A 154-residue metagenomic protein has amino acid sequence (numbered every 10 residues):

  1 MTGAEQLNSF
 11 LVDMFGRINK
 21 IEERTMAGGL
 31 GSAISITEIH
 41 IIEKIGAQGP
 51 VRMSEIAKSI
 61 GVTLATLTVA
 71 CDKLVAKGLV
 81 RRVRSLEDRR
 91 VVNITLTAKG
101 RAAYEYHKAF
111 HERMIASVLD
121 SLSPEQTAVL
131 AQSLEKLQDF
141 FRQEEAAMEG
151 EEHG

Functional and structural regions predicted by a protein language model:
M1-I36: N-terminal leader segment of winged-helix/HTH proteins
M1-T2, Q6, A128-G154: C-terminal regulatory/oligomerization modules of transcriptional regulators
G31-E38, T97, S123: Short helix-coil-helix linker/hinge
H40-E43, A102: Pre-recognition alpha-helix immediately N-terminal to the DNA-recognition helix within helix-turn-helix or winged-helix
E43-A47, K108, E135: Short, locally clustered residues in the helix-turn-helix/winged-helix DNA-binding domain
Q48-R52: Short capping segments at the starts of secondary-structure elements
T63-T66: Helix-turn-helix DNA-binding motif, specifically the short coil turn and the N-cap/start of the second
D72-V129: Charged, amphipathic alpha-helical coiled-coil/dimerization segments
